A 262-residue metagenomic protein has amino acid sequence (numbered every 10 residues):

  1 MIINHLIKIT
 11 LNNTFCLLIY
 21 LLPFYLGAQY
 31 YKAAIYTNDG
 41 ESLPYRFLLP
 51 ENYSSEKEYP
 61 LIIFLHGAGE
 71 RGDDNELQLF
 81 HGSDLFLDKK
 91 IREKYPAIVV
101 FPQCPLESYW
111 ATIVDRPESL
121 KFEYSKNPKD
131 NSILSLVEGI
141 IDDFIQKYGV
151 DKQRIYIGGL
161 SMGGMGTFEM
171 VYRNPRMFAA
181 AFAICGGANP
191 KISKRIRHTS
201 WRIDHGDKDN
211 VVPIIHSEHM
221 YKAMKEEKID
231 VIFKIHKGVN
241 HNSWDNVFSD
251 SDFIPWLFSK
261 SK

Functional and structural regions predicted by a protein language model:
M1-Y30: Bacterial Sec-dependent N-terminal signal peptides
Y25-L61, G69, A97, I133 (+8 more regions): A domain-start/cap signature at the N-terminus of enzymes
N52-K57, I113-L160: Gly/Ser-rich "nucleophile elbow"/oxyanion-hole loop immediately N-terminal to the catalytic nucleophile in hydrolases
E70-L134: Active-site machinery of serine-nucleophile hydrolases
F80-K90, C185-S193, I215, H219: Alpha-helical scaffolding within the catalytic cores of extracellular/periplasmic polymer-degrading hydrolases
Y95, I196-W201: Short, proline-enriched alpha-helix->beta-strand connector loops that line the catalytic pocket of alpha/beta-hydrolase
D142-I196: Primarily recognizes the serine-hydrolase "nucleophile elbow" in alpha/beta-hydrolase and SGNH/GDSL folds
I184, S200-K262: C-terminal catalytic histidine-bearing segment of alpha/beta-hydrolase fold enzymes
